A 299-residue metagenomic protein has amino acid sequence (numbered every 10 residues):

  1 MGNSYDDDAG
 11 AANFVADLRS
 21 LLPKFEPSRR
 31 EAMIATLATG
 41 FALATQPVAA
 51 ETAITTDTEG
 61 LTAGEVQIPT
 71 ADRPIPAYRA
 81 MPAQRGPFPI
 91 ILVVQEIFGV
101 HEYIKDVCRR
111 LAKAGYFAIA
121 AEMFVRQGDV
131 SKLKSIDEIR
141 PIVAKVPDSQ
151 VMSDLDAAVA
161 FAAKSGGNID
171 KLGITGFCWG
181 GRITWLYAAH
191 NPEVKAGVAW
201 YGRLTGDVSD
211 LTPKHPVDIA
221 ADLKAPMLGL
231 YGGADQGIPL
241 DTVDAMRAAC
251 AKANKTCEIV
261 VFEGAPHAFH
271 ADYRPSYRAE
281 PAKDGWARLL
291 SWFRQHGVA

Functional and structural regions predicted by a protein language model:
M1-P27: N-terminal secretory signal peptides
D17-L43: N-terminal secretory signal peptides and thylakoid transit peptides that target proteins across membranes
T52-A83: N-terminal cap/lid segment of alpha/beta-hydrolase-fold proteins
P87-Q95: Short beta-strand element of the alpha/beta-hydrolase
K134-T175, V298: Gly/Ser-rich "nucleophile elbow"/oxyanion-hole loop immediately N-terminal to the catalytic nucleophile in hydrolases
A157-D218: Primarily recognizes the serine-hydrolase "nucleophile elbow" in alpha/beta-hydrolase and SGNH/GDSL folds
L223, G229-Y231: Short beta-strand/loop motif that positions the catalytic acidic residue of the alpha/beta-hydrolase fold
N254-A299: C-terminal catalytic histidine-bearing segment of alpha/beta-hydrolase fold enzymes
